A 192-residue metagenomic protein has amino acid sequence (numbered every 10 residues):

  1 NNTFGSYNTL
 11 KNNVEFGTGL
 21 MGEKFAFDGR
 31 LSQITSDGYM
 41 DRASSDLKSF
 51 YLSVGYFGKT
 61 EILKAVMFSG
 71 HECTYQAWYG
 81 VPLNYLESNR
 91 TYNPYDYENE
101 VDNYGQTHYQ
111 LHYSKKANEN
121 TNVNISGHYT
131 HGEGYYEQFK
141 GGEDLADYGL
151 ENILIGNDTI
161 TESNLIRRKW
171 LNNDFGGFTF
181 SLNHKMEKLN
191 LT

Functional and structural regions predicted by a protein language model:
N2-F4, G38-R42, S53-G55, N93-V101 (+3 more regions): Outer-membrane beta-barrel proteins
F4-T35, M40-Y75, Y104, Y109-T121: Transmembrane beta-barrel wall of Gram-negative outer-membrane proteins
L20-F25, V81-Y85, G149-L154: Short hydrophobic/aromatic-rich motifs at helix boundaries and adjacent loops
D28-S32, S88-T91, N157-I160: A short alpha-helix capping/helix-coil boundary motif
S36, D41, T60-Y109, G132-F139 (+1 more regions): Flexible loop and strand-edge segments within Gram-negative outer membrane beta-barrel domains
S49-L52, K64, L86-N89, A146-Y148: Short, intrinsically disordered/low-complexity patches at protein termini and at juxtamembrane boundaries
Y104-T192: Face-selective signature of the C-terminal outer-membrane beta-barrel domain
